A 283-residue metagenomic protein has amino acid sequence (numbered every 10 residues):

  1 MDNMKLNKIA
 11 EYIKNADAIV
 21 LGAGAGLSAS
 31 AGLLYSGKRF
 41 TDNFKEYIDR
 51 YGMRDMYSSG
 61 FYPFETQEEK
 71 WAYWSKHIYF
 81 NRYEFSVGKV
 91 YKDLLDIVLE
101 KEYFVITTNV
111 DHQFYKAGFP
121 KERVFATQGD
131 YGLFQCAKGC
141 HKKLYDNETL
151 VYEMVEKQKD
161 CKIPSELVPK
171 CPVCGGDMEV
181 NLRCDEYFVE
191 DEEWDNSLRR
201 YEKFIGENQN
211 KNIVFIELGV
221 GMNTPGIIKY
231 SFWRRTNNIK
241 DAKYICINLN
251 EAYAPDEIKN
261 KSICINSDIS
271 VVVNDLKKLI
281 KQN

Functional and structural regions predicted by a protein language model:
M1-N283: Conserved catalytic alpha/beta core of Sir2/sirtuin-type deacylases, generalized to analogous enzyme cores that bind
